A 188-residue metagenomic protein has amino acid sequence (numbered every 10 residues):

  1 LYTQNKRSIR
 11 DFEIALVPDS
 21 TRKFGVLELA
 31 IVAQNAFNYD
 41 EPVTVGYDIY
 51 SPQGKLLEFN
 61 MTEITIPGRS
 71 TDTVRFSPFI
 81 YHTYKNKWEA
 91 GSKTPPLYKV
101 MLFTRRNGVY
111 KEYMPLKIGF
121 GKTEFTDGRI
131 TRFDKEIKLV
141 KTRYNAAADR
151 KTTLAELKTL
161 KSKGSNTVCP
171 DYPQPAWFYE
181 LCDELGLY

Functional and structural regions predicted by a protein language model:
L1-A176, E180-G186: Secreted/periplasmic carbohydrate-active enzymes, especially glycoside hydrolases
